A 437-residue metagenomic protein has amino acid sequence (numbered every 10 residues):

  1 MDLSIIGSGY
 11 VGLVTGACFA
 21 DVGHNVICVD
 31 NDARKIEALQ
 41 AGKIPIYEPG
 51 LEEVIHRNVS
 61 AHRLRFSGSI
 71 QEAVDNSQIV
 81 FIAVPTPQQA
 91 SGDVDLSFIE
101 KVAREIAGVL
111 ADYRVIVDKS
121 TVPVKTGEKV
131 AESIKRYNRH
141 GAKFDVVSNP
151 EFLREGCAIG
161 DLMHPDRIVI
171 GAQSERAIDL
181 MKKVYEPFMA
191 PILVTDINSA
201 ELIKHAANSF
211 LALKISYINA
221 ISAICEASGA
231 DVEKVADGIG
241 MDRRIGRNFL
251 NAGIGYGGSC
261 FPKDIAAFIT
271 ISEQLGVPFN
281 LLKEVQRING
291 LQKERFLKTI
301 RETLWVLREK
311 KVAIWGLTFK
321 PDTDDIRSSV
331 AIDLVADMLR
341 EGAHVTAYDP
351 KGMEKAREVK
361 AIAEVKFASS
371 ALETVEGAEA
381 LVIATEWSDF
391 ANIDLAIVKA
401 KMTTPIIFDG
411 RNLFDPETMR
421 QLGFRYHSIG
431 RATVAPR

Functional and structural regions predicted by a protein language model:
M1-R437: Structural/interface elements that position substrates and couple domains in central-metabolism enzymes
